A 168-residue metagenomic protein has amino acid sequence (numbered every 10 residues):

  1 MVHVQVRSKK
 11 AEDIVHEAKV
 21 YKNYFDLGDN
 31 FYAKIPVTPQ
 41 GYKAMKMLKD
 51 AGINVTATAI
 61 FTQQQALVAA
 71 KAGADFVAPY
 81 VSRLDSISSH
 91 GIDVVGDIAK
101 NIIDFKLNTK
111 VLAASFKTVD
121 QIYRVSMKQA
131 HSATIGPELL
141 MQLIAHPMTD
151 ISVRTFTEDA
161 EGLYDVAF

Functional and structural regions predicted by a protein language model:
M1-H3, N23-F25, Y42-V55, G91-V111 (+1 more regions): Alpha-helix-loop-beta-strand connector modules within alpha/beta enzyme cores
M1-M47, V81: Active-site beta->alpha loop and helix N-cap motifs at the rims of alpha/beta catalytic domains
V4, A33, A69, V125 (+1 more regions): Conserved, mostly hydrophobic/aromatic
S8, E12, I35-P39, A57-Q63 (+1 more regions): Glycine-rich beta-to-alpha transition loops that act as phosphate-gripper elements at the mouths of alpha/beta enzyme
E17, A44, T62-A72, K117-H131: Catalytic cores of alpha/beta
V20-Y24, I92-P147: Active-site/ligand-binding-proximal alpha/beta "capping" segment
L27-G28, M47-T56, K71-A78, M127-I135: Glycine-enriched alpha-helix->loop->beta-strand junction motifs that scaffold or abut catalytic
A59, D75-I87, K128-I151: Glycine-rich phosphate-binding active-site loops on the catalytic face of alpha/beta enzymes
